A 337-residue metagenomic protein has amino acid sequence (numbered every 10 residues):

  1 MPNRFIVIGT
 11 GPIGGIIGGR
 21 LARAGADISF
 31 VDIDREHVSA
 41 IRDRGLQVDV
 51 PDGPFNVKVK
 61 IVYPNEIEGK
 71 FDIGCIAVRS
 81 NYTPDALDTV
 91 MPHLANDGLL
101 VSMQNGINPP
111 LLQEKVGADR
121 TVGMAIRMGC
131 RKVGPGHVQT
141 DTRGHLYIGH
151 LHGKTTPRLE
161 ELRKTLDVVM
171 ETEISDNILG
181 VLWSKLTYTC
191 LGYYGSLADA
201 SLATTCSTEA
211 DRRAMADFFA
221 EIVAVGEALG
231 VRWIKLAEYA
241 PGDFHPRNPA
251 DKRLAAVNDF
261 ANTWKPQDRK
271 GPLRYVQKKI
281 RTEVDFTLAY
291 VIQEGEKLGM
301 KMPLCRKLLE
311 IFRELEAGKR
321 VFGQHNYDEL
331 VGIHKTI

Functional and structural regions predicted by a protein language model:
M1-D52: NAD(P)+-binding Rossmann beta1-loop-alpha1 motif at the extreme N-terminus of oxidoreductases
P2, A216, A220-I337: NAD(P)-dependent Rossmann-like dehydrogenase/reductase catalytic/cofactor-binding core
P2-R4, D72, G144: Nucleotide donor/acceptor-binding cores
D32, D52, N65, Q104 (+4 more regions): Residues at the C-termini of beta-strands that transition into short coil/loop
L46-I61, T189: N-terminal glycine-rich dinucleotide-binding loop that anchors FAD/FMN and/or NAD(P) in oxidoreductases
F55-H137: Rossmann-like NAD(P)(H) cofactor-binding subdomain of soluble oxidoreductases
H93, K115-R120, Q139-Y239: Internal alpha-helical scaffold of NAD(P)-dependent oxidoreductase catalytic cores
